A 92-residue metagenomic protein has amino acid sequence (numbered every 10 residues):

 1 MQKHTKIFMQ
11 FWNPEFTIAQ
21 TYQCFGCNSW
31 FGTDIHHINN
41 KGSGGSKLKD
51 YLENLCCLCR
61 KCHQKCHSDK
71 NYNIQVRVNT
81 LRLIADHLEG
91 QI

Functional and structural regions predicted by a protein language model:
M1-Q23, G44-E53: Short, charged surface segments at domain edges that flank catalytic/cofactor-binding sites
Q2-T5, R60, D69-K70: Generic cytosolic/nucleocytoplasmic N-terminal low-complexity/intrinsically disordered segments
C24-C27, C59: Short cysteine-rich clusters marking metal-coordination/redox-active sites
N28-G32, C66: Cys/His-rich microdomains that often coordinate metals
G32-S46: Short recognition patches in nucleic-acid-associated and regulatory proteins
G42-C56, Q64-I92: Polybasic, low-complexity binding patches
